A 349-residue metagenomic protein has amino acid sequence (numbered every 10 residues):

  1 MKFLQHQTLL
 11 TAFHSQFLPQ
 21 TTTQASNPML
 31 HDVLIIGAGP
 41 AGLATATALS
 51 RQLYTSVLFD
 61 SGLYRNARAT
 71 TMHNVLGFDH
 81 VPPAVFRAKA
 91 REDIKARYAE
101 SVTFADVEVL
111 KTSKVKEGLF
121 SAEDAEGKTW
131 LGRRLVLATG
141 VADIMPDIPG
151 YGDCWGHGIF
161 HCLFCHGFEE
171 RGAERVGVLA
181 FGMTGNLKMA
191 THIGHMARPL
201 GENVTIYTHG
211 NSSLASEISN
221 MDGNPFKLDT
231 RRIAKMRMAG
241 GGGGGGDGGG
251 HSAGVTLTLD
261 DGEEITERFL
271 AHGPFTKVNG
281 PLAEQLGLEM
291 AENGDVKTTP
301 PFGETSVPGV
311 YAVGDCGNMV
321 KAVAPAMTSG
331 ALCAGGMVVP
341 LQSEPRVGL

Functional and structural regions predicted by a protein language model:
M1-P19: Fungal secretory targeting signals
F13-H31, S101-E174, A271, V296-P301: FAD-binding core/adjacent interface of flavoenzyme oxidoreductases
H31-A88, T184-N211: Beta1-alpha1 glycine-rich phosphate/pyrophosphate-binding loop at the start of Rossmann-like nucleotide-binding domains
G37, A138-G140, M145-D147, L179-G182 (+2 more regions): Short, well-ordered coil/turn residues at beta-beta hairpins and beta-strand->alpha-helix junctions within
A46-T47, T191-G194, V313-L349: A conserved FAD-binding loop/helix module that cradles the flavin
A88-E117, S121-D124, W130, L200-K297 (+1 more regions): A Rossmann-like FAD-binding core segment of flavoenzymes
D153-E169, G273-A322, L332-G335: FAD-site-proximal beta/loop scaffold in flavoenzymes
C154-P199, T205: Conserved FAD-binding catalytic core of PHBH/FMO-like flavoproteins
